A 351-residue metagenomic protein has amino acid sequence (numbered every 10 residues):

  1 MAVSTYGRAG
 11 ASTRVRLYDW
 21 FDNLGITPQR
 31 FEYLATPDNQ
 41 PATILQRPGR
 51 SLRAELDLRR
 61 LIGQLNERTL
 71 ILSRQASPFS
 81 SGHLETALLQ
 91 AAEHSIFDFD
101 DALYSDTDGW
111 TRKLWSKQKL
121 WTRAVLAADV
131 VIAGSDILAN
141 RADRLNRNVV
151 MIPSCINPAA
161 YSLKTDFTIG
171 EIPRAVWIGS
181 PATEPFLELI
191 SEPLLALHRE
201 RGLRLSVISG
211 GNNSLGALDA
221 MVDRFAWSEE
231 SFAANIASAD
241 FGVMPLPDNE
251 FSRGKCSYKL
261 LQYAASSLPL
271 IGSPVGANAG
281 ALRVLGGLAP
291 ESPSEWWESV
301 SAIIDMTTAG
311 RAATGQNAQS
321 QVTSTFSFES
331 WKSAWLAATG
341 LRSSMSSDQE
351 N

Functional and structural regions predicted by a protein language model:
M1-L72, S77: N-terminal pre-catalytic "stem/leader" segment of glycosyltransferase-like enzymes
R8-Y33, P37, N157-L163, T168-S238: Conserved catalytic-core segment of nucleotide-activated headgroup transferases in glycan assembly
V15, T308-T339: A charged, aromatic-enriched C-terminal amphipathic alpha-helix characteristic of glycosyltransferases across folds
E55-N66, F79-S80, L84-F97, D101-L103 (+1 more regions): Membrane-proximal helix-turn-helix segments that form the acceptor-binding/catalytic region of lipid-linked
L70, V131, F241-G242, P269-L270: Hydrophobic acceptor-binding patch used for acceptor engagement in glycosyltransferases
L103-Y104, L126-L163: Donor nucleotide-sugar binding/catalytic pocket of nucleotide-sugar-dependent glycosyltransferases
P185, D223, E229-A265, G272-A281: Nucleotide-sugar-dependent
R283-E295, A302-T308: Conserved acidic donor-binding segment of nucleotide-sugar-dependent glycosyltransferases
